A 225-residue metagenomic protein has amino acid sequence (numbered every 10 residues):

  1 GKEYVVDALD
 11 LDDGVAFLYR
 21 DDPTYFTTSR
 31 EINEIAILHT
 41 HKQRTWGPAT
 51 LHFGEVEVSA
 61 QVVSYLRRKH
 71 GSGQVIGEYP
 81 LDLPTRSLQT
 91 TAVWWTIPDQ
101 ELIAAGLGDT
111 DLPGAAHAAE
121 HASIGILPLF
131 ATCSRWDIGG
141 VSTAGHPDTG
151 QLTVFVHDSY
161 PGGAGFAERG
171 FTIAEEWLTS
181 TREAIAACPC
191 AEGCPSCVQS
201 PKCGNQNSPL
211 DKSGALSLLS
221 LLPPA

Functional and structural regions predicted by a protein language model:
G1-C188, N207-L218, L222: Extended Lys/Arg-rich polyanion-binding regions
C188, G193-C197: Short cysteine clusters
S200: Cys/His-rich metal-chelating microdomains
C203-G204: Short, non-ligating residues that shape and space the ligands of small metal-coordination modules and catalytic
